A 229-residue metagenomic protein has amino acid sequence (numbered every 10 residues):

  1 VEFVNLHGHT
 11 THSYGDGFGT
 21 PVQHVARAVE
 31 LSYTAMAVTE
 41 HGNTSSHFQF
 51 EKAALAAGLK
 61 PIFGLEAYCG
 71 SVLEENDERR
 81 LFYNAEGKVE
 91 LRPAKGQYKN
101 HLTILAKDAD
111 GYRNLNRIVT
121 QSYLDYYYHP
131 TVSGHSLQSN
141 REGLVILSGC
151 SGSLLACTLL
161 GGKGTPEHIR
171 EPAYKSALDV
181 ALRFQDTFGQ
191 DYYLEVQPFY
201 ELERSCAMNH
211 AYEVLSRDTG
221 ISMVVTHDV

Functional and structural regions predicted by a protein language model:
V1-V229: Phosphodiester-processing cores and adjacent nucleic acid-binding clamps
